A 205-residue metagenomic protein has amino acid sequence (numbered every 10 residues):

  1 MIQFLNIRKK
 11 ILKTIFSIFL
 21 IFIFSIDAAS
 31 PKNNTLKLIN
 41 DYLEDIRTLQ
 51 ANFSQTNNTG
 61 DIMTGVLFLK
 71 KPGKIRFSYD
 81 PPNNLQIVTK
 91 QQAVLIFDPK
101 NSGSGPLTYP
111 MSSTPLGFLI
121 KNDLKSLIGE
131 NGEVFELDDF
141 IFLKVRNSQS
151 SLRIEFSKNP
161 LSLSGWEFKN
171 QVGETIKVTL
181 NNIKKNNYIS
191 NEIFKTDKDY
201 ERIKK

Functional and structural regions predicted by a protein language model:
Q3-F16: Bacterial N-terminal signal peptides that target proteins for export
I15-S25: Bacterial N-terminal signal peptides
A28-P31: Boundary at the C-terminal end of the N-terminal hydrophobic targeting segment
D41-G60: A short, Trp-centered hydrophobic/proline-enriched beta-strand micro-motif
N57-T59, K100-S102, V172: Solvent-exposed strand-loop boundary residues in beta-sheet-rich modules
L67-F118, I176: An acidic-aromatic
S102-F140, V145-N147: Flexible, surface-exposed loop/linker segments and immediately adjacent secondary-structure boundaries
G129, E136-K205: Gly/Pro-enriched, hydrophobic low-complexity segments that function as extracytoplasmic propeptides/linkers
